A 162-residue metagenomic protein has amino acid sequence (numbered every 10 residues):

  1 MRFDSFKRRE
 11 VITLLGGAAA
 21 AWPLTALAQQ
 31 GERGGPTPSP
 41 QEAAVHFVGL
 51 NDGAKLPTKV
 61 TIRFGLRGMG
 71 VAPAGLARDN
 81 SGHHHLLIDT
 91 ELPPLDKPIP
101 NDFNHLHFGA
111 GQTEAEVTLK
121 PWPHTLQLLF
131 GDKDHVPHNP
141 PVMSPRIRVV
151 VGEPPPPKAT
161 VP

Functional and structural regions predicted by a protein language model:
M1-G31: Short hydrophobic alpha-helices and adjacent helix-cap/hinge residues
E32-P57, P154-P162: Short, compositionally biased P/S/T/A/G/V-rich stretches that sit at domain boundaries
T58, K120-W122: A glycine-anchored, Pro-Gly-centered beta-turn/N-cap motif
G65-G75: Short amphipathic, basic-aromatic surface patches that mediate peripheral association with negatively charged
L76-H84: Short coil-to-beta strand junction motifs in C2/discoidin
G131-N139: Short acidic/polar inter-strand loop motif in beta-rich domains
P140-A159: Short beta-strand elements
